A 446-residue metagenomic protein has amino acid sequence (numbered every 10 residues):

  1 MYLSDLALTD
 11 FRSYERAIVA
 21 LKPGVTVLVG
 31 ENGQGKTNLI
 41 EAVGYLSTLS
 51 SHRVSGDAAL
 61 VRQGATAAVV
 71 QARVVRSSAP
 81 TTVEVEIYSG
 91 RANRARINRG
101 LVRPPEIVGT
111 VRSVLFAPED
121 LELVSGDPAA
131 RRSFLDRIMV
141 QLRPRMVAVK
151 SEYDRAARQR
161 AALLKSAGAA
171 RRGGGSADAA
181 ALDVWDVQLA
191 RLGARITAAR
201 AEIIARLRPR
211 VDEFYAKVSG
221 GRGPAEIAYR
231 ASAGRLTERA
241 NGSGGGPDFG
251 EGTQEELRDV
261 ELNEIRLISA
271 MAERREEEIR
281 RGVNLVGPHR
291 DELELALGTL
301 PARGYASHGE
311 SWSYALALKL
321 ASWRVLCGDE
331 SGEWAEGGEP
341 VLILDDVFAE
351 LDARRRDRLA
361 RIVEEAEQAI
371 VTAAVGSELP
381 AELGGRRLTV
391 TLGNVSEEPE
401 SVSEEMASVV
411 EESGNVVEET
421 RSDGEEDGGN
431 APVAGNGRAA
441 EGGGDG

Functional and structural regions predicted by a protein language model:
M1-E31, G173-R191, R195-V341, E350-R354 (+4 more regions): Conserved NTPase motor "head" modules and their coupling/switch loops across ABC/AAA+ ATPases, GTPases, and GHKL ATPases
K36: Conserved lysine of the Walker
V43, R386-L388: Conserved short hydrophobic beta-strand within the ABC ATPase nucleotide-binding domain
G44-A130, F134-M146, L207-E213, N263-E264 (+1 more regions): Nucleotide-state sensing region of NTPase/ATPase domains
A72, Q368-A374: Structural recognition of the conserved hydrophobic beta-strand(s) that form the central parallel beta-sheet of P-loop
P118, E122-A194, A198: Extended, highly charged alpha-helical segments
D345-V347: Walker B catalytic acidic pair
